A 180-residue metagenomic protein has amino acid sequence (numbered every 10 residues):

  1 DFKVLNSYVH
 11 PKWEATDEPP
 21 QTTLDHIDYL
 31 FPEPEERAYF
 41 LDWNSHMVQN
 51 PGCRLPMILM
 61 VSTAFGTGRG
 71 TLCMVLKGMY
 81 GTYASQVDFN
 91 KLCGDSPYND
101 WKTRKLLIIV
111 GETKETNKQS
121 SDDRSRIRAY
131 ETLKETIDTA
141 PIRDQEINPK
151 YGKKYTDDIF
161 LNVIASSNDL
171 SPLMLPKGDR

Functional and structural regions predicted by a protein language model:
D1-T113, D123, I127-Y130: P-loop NTPase catalytic core of nucleic-acid-dependent motor ATPases
Q49, D138, D169: Residue-level marker of positions within ordered structural domains that often coincide with functionally constrained
Y98-D157, L161: Conserved nucleotide-sensing/catalytic segment adjacent to the nucleotide-binding pocket in NTP-handling enzymes
K114-T116, N168-P172: Conserved nucleotide-binding/hydrolysis micro-motifs of P-loop NTPases
L173-R180: A short helix-turn-beta junction within AAA+ P-loop NTPase domains corresponding to the substrate/partner-engaging
